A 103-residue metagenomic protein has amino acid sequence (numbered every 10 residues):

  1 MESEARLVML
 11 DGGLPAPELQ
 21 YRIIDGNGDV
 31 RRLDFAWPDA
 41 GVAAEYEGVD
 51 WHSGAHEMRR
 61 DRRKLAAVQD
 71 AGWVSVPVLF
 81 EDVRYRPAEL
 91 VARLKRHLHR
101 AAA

Functional and structural regions predicted by a protein language model:
M1-A103: Surface segments flanking catalytic/ligand-binding clefts of nucleic-acid enzymes
